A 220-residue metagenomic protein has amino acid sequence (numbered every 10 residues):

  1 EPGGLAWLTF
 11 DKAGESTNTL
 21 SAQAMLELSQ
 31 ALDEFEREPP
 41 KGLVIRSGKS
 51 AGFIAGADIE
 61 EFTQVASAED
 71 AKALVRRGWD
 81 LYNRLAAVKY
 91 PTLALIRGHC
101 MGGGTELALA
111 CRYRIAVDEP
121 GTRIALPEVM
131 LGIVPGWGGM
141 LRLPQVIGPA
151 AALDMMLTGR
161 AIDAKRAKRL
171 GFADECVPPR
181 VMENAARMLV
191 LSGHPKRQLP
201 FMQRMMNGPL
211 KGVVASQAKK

Functional and structural regions predicted by a protein language model:
E1-A6, D11, L157-K220: Amphipathic alpha-helical segments at domain termini/boundaries
E1-R46, R77, N83: Conserved CoA-thioester-binding segment of acyl-CoA-metabolizing enzymes
I45, D58, L107-A108, A167: Hydrophobic/aromatic residues within transmembrane alpha-helices of multi-pass small-molecule transporters
S47-L81, C100, M130-G132: Glycine- (often His-adjacent) and acidic-residue-rich active-site loop that binds/positions the CoA thioester
S67, G148, P178-P179: Helix-capping/helix-break motifs at membrane-protein junctions, especially on the cytosolic side just before or after
R84-L131, P135: Glycine-rich beta-to-alpha active-site loop
M140-A150: Hydrophobic, secondary-structure "cap" segments at the distal end of domains
